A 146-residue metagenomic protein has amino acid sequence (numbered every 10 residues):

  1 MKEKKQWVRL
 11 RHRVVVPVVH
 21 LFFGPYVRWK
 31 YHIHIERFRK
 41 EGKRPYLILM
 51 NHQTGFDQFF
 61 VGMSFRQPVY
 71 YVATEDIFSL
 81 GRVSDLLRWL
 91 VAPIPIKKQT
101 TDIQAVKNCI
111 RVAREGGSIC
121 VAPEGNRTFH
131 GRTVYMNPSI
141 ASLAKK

Functional and structural regions predicted by a protein language model:
K5-Y31, D85-A92: Short hydrophobic helices that act as membrane-entry/anchoring signals
W29-K146: Soluble catalytic domains of membrane acyltransferases
